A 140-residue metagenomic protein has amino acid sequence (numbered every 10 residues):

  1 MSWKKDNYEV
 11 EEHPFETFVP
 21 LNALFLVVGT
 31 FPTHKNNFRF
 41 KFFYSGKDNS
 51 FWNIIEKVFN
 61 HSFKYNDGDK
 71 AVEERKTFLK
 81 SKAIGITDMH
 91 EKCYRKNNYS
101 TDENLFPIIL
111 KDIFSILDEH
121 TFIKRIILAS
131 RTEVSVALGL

Functional and structural regions predicted by a protein language model:
M1-E12, T17-P20, H90-L140: Glycine/proline-rich loop-helix segments at beta-alpha junctions forming the active-site rim of enzyme cores
M1-K57, H61, E119-K124: Active-site and ligand/interface coordination hotspots across diverse enzymes and nucleic-acid-associated assemblies
L26-V27, Y65, G85-D88, R125-A129: A structural signal for short, well-ordered beta-strand segments and their strand-loop junctions that often border
N36-E103: Short, surface-exposed acidic-centric catalytic microdomains
